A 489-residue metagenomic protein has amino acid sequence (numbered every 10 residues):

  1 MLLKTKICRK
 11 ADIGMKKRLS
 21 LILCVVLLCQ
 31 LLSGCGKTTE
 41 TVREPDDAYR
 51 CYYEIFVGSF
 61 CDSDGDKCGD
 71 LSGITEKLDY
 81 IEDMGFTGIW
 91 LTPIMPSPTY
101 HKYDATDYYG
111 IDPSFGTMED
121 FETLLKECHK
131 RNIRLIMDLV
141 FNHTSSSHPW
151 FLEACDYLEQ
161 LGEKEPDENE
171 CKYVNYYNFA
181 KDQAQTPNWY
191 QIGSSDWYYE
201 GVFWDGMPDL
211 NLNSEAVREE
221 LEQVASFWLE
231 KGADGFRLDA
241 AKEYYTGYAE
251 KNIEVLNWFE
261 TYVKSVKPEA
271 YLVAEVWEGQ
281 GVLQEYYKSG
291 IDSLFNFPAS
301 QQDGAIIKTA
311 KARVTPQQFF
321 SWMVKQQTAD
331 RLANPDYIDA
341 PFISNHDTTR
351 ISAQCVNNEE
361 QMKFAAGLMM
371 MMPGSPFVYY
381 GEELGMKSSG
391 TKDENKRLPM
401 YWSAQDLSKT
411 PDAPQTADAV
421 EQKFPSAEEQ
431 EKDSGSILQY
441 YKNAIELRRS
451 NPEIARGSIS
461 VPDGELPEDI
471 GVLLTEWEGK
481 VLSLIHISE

Functional and structural regions predicted by a protein language model:
L2-K4, R9-L21: Positively charged n-region of N-terminal signal peptides that target proteins for export
L23, L27-L31: Hydrophobic core
C35-R218, E230, A241-S289: Acidic/aromatic-lined carbohydrate-recognition and catalytic surfaces of CAZymes acting on diverse glycans
Y52-E54, G88-T92, M137, R237 (+5 more regions): Structural recognition of the beta-strand scaffold that forms the well-ordered cores of secreted hydrolase catalytic
F86, A233, G374-S375: A structural motif
L125-H129, N142-H143, H148-E168, V224 (+6 more regions): Active-site-proximal helices and loops of the catalytic beta/alpha 8
V266, E278, V324, D336 (+3 more regions): Loop/helix patches that line or flank the sugar-binding groove of alpha-linked glycan CAZymes
I485-E489: Residue-level detector of conserved catalytic or cofactor/ligand-binding positions in enzyme active sites
